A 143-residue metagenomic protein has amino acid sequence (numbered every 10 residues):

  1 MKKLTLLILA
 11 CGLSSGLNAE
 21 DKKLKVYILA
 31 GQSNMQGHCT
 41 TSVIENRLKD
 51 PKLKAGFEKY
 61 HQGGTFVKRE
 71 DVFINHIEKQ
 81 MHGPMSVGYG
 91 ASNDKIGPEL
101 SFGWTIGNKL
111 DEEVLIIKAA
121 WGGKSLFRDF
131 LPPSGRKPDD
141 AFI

Functional and structural regions predicted by a protein language model:
M1-L4, I106: Positively charged n-region of N-terminal signal peptides that target proteins for export
L4-G12: Sec-dependent N-terminal signal peptides
L13-N18: C-terminal segment of classical bacterial N-terminal signal peptides
A19-I143: Cell-envelope and extracellular/periplasmic
